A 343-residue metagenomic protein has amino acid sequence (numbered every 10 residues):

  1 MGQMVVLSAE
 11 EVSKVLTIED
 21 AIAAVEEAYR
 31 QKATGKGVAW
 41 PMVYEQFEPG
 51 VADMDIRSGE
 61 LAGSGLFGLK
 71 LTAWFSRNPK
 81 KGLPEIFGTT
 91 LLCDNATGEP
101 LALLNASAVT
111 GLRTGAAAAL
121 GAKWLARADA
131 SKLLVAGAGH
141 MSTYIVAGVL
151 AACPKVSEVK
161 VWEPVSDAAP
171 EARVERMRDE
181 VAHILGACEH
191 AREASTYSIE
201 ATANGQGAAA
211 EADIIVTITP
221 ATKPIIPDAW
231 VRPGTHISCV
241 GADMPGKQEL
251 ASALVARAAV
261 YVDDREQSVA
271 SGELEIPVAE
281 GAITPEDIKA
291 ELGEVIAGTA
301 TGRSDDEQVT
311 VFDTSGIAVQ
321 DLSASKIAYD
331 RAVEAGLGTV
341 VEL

Functional and structural regions predicted by a protein language model:
M1-G111, A117-A119, A126-D129, A290 (+2 more regions): N-terminal ligand-binding/catalytic initiation module
A9-S13, P245-L343: Adenosine-phosphate binding glycine-rich loop
K14-A21, E26-G35, K123-R127, A151-P154 (+6 more regions): Generic secondary-structure signature for well-ordered alpha-helical cores
G37-P41, E189-E193, D306, L337-E342: Flexible, glycine/charged-enriched surface loops at secondary-structure junctions
A96-A106, Y197, S304-T310: Glycine/charged-rich beta-loop-alpha catalytic/anionic-binding loops adjacent to active sites
A118, A126-C153, W162-V165: Glycine-rich adenosine-cofactor-binding loop
A152-A191: NAD(P)-binding Rossmann-fold cofactor-contacting core
A187, E193, Y197-A282: Rossmann-like adenosine-cofactor binding region
